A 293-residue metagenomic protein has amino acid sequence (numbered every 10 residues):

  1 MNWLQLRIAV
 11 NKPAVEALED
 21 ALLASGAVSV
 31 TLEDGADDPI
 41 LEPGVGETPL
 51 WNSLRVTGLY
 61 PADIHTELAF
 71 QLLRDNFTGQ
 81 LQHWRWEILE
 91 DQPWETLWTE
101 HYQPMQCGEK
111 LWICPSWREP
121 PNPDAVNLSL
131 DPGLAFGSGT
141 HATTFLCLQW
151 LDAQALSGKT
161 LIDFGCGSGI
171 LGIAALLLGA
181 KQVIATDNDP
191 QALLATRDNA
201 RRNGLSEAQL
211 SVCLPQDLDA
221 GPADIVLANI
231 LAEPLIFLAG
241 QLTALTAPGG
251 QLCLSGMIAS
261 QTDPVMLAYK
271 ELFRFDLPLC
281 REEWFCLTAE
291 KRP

Functional and structural regions predicted by a protein language model:
N2-L4, V126, F285: Short structural boundary motif marking the start of a folded domain
N2-N122: N-terminal auxiliary segments of SAM/dcSAM-dependent transferases
S29, Q182-V183, L252-C253: A short hydrophobic/small-residue beta-strand
V126-P132: A short, charged helix-loop
L134-D219: Conserved SAM/SAH cofactor-binding pocket of Class I
Q154, T186-P293: S-adenosylmethionine
